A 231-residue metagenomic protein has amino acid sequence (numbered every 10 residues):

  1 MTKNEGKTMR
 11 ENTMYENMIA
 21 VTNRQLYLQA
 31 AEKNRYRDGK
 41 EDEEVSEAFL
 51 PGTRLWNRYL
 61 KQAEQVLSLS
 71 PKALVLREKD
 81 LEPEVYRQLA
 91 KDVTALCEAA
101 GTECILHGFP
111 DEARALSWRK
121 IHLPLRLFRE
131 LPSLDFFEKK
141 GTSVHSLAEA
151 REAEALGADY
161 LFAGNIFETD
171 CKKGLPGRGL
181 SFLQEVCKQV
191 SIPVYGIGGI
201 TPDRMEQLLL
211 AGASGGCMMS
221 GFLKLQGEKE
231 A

Functional and structural regions predicted by a protein language model:
M1-M14, L28-N57: Intrinsically disordered, low-complexity terminal tails and inter-domain linkers enriched for S/T/G/P/D/E
E16-T22, L74-L76, C104-L106, I121-L123 (+4 more regions): Hydrophobic faces of well-ordered beta-strands that scaffold small-molecule active sites in alpha/beta enzyme cores
N23-R24, L125-S133, F162-G174, M205-A231: Glycine-rich phosphate-binding active-site loops on the catalytic face of alpha/beta enzymes
A31-R35, S46-V66, F109-D111, S146-E152 (+1 more regions): Short, acidic/polar
Q62-L69, L116, A148-A163: Alpha/beta enzyme core
A73-L134: N-terminal active-site wall of soluble small-molecule enzyme domains
R87-I105, D135-S146, P176-G196: Alpha-helix-loop-beta-strand connector modules within alpha/beta enzyme cores
C104-R119, H145-L156, Q189, Y195 (+1 more regions): Catalytic cores of alpha/beta
